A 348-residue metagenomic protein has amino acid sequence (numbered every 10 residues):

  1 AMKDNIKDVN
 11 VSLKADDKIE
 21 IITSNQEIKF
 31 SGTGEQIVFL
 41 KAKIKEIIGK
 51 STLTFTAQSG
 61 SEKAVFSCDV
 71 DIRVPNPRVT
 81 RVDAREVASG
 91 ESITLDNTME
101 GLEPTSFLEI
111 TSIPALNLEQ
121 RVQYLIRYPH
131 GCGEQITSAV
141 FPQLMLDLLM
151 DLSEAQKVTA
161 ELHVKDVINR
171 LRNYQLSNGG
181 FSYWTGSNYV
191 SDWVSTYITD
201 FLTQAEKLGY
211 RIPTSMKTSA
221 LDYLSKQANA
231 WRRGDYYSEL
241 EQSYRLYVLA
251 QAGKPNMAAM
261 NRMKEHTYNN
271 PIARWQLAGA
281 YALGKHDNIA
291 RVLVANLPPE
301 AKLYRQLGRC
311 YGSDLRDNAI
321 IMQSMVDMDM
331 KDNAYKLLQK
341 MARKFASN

Functional and structural regions predicted by a protein language model:
M2-N10: A short beta-turn/strand-edge loop motif at beta-sheet boundaries
A15-I21, L221: Short, solvent-exposed loop/linker segments at beta-strand-coil boundaries, enriched for Pro/Gly and Ser/Thr
E27-Q36: Short proline/glycine- and polar residue-rich coil/turn motifs
I37-F39, K45-Y236, S243, W275: Extended, solvent-exposed functional surface patches
M145, D192, F201, L208 (+5 more regions): Core register positions within helices of long alpha-helical scaffolds
S153-K157, G209-T214, N256-M257, D287-A290 (+1 more regions): Flexible loop/turn segments at the boundaries of HEAT repeats in alpha-solenoid HEAT proteins
H163-G180, M216-D235, G253-P271, K285-L307 (+1 more regions): Long, well-ordered core segments of solenoidal/helical folds
S195, Y236-S243, Y268-W275, G312-A319: Generic helix N-cap/helix-start motif at coil->alpha-helix transitions
